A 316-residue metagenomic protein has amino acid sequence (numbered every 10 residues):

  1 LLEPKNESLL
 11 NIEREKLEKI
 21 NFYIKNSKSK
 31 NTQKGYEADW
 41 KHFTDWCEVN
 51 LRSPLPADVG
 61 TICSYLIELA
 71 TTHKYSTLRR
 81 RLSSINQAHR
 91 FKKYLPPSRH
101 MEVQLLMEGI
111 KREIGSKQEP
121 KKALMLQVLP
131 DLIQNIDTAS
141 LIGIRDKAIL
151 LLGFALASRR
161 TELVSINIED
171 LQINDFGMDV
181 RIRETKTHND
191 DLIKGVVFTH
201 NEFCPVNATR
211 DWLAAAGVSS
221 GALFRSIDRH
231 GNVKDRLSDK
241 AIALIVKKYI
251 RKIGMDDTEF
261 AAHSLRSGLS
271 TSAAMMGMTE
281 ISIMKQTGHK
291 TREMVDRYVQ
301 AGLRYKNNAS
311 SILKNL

Functional and structural regions predicted by a protein language model:
L1-L316: Extended, non-catalytic subsegments within catalytic or DNA/protein-binding/adaptor domains
